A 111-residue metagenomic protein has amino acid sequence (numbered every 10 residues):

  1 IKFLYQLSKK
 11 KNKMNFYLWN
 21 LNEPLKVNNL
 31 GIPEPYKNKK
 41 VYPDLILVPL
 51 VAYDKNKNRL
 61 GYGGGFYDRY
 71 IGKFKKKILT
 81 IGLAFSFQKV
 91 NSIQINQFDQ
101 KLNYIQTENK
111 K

Functional and structural regions predicted by a protein language model:
I1-K37, F85-I93, D99-L102: Extended, well-folded interaction surfaces typified by the phenylalanyl-tRNA synthetase beta subunit core
Q6-K11, Y42-D44, F66-R69: A broad, low-specificity signal for short, low-complexity segments enriched in glycine/proline and polar/charged
E23-V48, N56, G65: Soluble catalytic domains of membrane acyltransferases
V41-I46, K55-N58, R69-K111: Surface-exposed, charge/polar-rich loops and edge strands
Y62: Active-site histidine-anchored catalytic micro-motif
